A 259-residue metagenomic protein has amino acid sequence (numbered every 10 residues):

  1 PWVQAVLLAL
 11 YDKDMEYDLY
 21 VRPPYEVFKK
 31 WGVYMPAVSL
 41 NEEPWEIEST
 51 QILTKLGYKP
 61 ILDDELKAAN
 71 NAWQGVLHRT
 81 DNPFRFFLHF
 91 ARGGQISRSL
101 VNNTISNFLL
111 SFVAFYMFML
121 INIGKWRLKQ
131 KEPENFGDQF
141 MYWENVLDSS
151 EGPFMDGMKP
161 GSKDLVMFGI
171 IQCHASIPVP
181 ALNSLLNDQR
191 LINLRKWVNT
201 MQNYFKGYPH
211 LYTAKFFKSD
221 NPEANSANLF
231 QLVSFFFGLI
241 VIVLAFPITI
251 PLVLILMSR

Functional and structural regions predicted by a protein language model:
P1-S111, F115, F154-M155, F236-R259: GST-like domain detector, emphasizing the conserved glutathione-binding G-site in the N-terminal thioredoxin-like
P23-V27, K159, S184, K218-S219: Short amphipathic alpha-helical segments embedded in low-complexity Lys/Glu-rich regions
Y58, V76-R79, S149, T200-G207: A structural signal for alpha-helix termini and helix-coil/disorder junctions
A69-G75, Q95-R98, V166, F217-Q231: Amphipathic alpha-helical surface "interface" segments used for docking/oligomerization or membrane association within
H78-V198, G238, I242: GST-like fold's C-terminal all-alpha helical module
R85, D138, L185-N228: Juxtamembrane amphipathic/hinge helix adjacent to a transmembrane helix
G207-R259: Terminal single-pass membrane anchor helices
